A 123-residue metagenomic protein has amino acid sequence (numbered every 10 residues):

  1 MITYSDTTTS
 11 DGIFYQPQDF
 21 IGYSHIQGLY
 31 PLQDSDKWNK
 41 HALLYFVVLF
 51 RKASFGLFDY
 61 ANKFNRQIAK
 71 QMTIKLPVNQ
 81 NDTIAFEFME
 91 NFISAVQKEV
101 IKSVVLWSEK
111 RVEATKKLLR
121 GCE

Functional and structural regions predicted by a protein language model:
M1-E123: Charged, alpha-helix-forming regions
